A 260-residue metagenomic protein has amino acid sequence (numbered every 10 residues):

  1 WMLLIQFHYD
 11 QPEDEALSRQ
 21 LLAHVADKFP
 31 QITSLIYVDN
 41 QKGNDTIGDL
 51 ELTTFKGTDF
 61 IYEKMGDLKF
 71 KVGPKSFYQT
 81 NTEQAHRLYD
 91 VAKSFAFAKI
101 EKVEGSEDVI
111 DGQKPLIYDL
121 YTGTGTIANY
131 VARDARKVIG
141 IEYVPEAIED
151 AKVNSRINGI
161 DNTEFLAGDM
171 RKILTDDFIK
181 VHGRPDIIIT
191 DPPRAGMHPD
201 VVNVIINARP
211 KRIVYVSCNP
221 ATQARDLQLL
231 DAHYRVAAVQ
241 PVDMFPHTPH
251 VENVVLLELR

Functional and structural regions predicted by a protein language model:
W1-H8, K69-G73: Short, aliphatic-rich beta-strand segments
E13-R260: Rossmann-like S-adenosyl-L-methionine
